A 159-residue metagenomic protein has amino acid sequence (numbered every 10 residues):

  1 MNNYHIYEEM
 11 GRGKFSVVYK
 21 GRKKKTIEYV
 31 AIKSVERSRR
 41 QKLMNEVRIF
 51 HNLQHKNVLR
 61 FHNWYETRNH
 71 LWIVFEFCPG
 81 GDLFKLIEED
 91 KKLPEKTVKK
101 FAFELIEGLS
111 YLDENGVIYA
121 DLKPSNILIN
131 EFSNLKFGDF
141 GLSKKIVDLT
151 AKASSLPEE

Functional and structural regions predicted by a protein language model:
Y7-G13, V18: Protein kinase glycine-rich loop
R22-Y29: Conserved N-lobe loop of protein kinases adjacent to the ATP-binding glycine-rich P-loop
Y29, K33-Q54: Conserved N-lobe beta3->alphaC-helix segment of eukaryotic protein kinase catalytic domains
W64: Activation-segment/catalytic-loop signature of the eukaryotic protein kinase fold
N69-D82, L86: Conserved short submotifs of the Hanks-type protein kinase catalytic core that shape the nucleotide-binding pocket
F101-A102: Activation segment signature within eukaryotic-like protein kinase domains
D113-I129: Catalytic-loop of the protein kinase fold
